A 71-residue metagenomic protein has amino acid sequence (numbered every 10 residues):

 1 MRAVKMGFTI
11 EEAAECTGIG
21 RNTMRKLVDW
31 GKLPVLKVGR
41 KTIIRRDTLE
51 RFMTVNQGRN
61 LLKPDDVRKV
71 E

Functional and structural regions predicted by a protein language model:
M1-T23, V55: Polyanion-binding surface elements
G7-E12, P34-Q57: Short helix-start
C16-I43, V70: Major-groove DNA-recognition helix of helix-turn-helix-type DNA-binding domains
L49-E71: A short, Lys/Arg-enriched interface patch at domain edges and termini
